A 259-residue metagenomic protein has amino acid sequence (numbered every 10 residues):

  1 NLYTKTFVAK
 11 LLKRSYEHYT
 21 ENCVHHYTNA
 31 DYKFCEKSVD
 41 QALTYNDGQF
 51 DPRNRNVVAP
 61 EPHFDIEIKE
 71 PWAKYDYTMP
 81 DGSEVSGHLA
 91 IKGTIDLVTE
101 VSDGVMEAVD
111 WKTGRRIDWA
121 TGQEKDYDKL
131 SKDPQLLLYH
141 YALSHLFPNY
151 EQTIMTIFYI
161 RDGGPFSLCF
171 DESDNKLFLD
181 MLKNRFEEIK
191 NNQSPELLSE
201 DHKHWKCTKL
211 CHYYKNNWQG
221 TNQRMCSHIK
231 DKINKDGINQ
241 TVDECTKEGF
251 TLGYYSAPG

Functional and structural regions predicted by a protein language model:
N1-A73, M79: A non-catalytic, helix-rich entry segment at domain boundaries
T6, K13, K69, D128-S131 (+1 more regions): Metal-dependent nuclease catalytic regions and adjoining charged, substrate-binding loops involved in nucleic-acid end
Y19, A108, G114-T121, R185-Q193: Short amphipathic alpha-helical segments and their helix-coil junctions
D47-F50, E84-S86, Q123-Y127, N191-E200: Short helix-to-loop capping/linker segments positioned immediately adjacent to catalytic or ligand/cofactor-binding
N56-V58, M106, E151-M155: Residue-level recognition of the N-termini of beta-strands and the immediately preceding loop/turn
P60-P62, L97, M155: A structural signal for short, well-ordered beta-strand segments
D65-L136, H140-S144: Non-catalytic protein-protein interaction segments used by genome-maintenance enzymes to assemble and couple activities
